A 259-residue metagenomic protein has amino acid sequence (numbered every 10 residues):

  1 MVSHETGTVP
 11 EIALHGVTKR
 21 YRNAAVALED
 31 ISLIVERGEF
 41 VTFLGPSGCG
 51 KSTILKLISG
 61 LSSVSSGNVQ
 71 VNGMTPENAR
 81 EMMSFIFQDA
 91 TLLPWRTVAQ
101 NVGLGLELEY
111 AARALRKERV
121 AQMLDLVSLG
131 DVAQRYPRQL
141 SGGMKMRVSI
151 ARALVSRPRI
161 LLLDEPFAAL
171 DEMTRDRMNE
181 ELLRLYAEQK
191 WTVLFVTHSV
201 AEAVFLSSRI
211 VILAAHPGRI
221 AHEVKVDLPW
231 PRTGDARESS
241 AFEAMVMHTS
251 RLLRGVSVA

Functional and structural regions predicted by a protein language model:
L44-P46: The feature captures the beta-strand-to-loop junction immediately N-terminal to the Walker
S59: Helix-to-loop junction immediately C-terminal to a conserved catalytic motif
S66-N78: Conserved ABC transporter NBD signature motif
A99-E107, K117, A121, K225: Short helical segment in ABC ATPase nucleotide-binding domains corresponding to the A-loop/adjacent helical element
A114-D131, R184: Conserved ABC ATPase "signature" region
R135-R138, S156: Conserved signature/switch motifs of ABC ATPase nucleotide-binding domains
I150: Hydrophobic anchor residue at the start of the ABC signature
